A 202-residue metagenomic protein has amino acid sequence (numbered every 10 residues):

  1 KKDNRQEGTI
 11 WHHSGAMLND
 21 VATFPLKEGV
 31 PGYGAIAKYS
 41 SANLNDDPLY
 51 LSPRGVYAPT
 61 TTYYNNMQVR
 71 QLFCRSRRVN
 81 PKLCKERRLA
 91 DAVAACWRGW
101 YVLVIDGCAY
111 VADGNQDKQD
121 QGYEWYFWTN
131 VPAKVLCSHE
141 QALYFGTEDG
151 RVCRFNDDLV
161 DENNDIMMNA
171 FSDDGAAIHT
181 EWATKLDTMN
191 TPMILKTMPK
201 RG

Functional and structural regions predicted by a protein language model:
K1-K2, S14, S52, T60: Glycine-rich, histidine-containing beta strand-loop boundary motifs that form or position
D3-E28: Surface-exposed extracellular loop regions of Gram-negative outer-membrane beta-barrel proteins
G32-D47, L51-G202: Beta-sheet repeat architectures centered on beta-propellers
